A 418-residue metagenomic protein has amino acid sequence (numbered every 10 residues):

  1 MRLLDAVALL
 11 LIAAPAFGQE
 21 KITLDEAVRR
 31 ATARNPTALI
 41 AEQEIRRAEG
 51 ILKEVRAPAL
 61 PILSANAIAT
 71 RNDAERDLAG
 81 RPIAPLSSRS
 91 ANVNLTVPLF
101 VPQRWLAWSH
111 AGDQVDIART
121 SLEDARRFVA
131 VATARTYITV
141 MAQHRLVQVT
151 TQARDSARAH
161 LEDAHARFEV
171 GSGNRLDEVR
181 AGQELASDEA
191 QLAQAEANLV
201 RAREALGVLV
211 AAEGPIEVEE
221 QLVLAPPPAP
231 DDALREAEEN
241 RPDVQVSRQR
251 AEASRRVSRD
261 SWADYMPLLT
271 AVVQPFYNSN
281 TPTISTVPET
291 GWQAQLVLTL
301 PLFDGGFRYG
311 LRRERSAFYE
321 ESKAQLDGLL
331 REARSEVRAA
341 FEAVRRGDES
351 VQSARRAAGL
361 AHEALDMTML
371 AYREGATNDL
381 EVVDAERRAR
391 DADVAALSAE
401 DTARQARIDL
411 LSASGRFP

Functional and structural regions predicted by a protein language model:
R2-L9: Sec-dependent signal peptide recognition, specifically the positively charged N-region followed immediately by
G18-I68, A74, V97, G214 (+6 more regions): Bacterial Sec-pathway N-terminal export signals of envelope proteins
R29-L39, R46-P61, V93-H110, T120-R127 (+8 more regions): A glycine-/polar-enriched beta->alpha junction
E42, G112, R175-E184, D379-R387: Short, charged, amphipathic alpha-helical segments
N66-L99, E217-P230, R259, V272-R313: Small/polar, glycine/serine/threonine/aspartate-rich low-complexity segments that form flexible
R71-D73, E374, A395-P418: Acidic, low-complexity, intrinsically disordered peripheral segments
R126-E238, A340-A343, G347, M367-L370 (+3 more regions): Periplasmic alpha-helical coiled-coil/stalk elements that build and connect Gram-negative outer-membrane
